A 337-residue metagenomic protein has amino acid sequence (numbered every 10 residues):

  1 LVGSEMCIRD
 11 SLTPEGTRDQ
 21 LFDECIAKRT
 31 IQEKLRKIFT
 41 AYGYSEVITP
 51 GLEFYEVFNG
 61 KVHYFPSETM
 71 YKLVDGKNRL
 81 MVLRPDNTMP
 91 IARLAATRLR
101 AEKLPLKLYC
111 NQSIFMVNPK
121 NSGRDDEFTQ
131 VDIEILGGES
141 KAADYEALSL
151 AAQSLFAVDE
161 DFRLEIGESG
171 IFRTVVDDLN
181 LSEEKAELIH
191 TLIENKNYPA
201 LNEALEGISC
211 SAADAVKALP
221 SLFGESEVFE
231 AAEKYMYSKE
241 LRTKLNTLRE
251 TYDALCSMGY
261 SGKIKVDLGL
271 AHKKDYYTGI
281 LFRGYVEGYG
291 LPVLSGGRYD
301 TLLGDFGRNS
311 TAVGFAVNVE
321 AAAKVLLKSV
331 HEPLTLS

Functional and structural regions predicted by a protein language model:
L1-I8: Short, small-residue-biased leader/transition segments that mark boundaries at the very start of proteins
E24-Y42, E53-F54, D86-A101, K107-E160 (+1 more regions): Positively charged, Gly/Ser-enriched RNA/tRNA-binding surfaces
S45-G51: A short beta-strand-loop structural module common to alpha/beta enzyme folds
G51-M81: Polyanion/phosphate-binding surface patch
K61-F65, D178-N180, I280: Short low-complexity, flexible loop/linker segments enriched in glycine and/or proline with clustered acidic
T69-G76, N180-E203, Y260, V286: Acidic, His- and aromatic-enriched active-site or binding-groove loops in soluble protein domains that engage sugars
E127-V131, I166-T174: Short, conserved phosphate-binding/catalytic loop or strand-edge motifs used in phosphoryl-/nucleotidyl-transfer
